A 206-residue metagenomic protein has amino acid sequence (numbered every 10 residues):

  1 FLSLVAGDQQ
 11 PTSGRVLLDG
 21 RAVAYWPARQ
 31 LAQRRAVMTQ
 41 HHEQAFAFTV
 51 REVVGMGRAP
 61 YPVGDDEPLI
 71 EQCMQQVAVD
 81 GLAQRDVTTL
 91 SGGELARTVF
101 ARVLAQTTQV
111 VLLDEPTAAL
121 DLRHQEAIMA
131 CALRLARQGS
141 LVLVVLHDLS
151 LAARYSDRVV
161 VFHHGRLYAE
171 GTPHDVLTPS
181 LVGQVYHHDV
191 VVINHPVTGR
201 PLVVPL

Functional and structural regions predicted by a protein language model:
A6: Helix-to-loop junction immediately C-terminal to a conserved catalytic motif
G14-A22, L31: Conserved ABC transporter NBD signature motif
D66-L82, T107: Conserved ABC ATPase "signature" region
D86-L90, E94: Conserved ABC ATPase signature
V111-E115: Catalytic Walker B motif of ABC-type/P-loop ATPase nucleotide-binding domains
V185-L206: ABC ATPase nucleotide-binding domains
